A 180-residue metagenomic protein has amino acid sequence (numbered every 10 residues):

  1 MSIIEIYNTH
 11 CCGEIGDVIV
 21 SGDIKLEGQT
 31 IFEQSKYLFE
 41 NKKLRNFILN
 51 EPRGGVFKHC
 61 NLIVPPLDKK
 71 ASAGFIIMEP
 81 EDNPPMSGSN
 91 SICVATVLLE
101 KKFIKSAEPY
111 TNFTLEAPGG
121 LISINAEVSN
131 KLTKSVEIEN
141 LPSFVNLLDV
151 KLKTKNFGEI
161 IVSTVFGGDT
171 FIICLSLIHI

Functional and structural regions predicted by a protein language model:
M1-S163, I172: A glycine-rich beta-to-alpha transition motif near the start of alpha/beta enzyme domains, typified by
G168: Glycine-rich ThDP/TPP pyrophosphate-binding loop and its adjacent helix/strand module within ThDP-dependent enzymes
I178-I180: Conserved small/polar residues in nucleotide/adenosyl-binding loops
